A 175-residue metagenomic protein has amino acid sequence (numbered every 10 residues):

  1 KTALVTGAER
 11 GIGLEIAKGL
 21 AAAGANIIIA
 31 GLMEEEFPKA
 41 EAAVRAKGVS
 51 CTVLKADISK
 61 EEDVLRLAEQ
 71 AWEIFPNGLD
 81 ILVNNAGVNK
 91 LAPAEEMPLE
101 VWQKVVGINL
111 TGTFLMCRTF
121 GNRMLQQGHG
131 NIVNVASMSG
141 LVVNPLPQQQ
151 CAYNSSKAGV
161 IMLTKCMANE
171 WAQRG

Functional and structural regions predicted by a protein language model:
E9-R10: Conserved glycine-rich cofactor-binding loop
A23-K39: Conserved glycine-rich Rossmann-like NAD(P)H-binding loop of the short-chain dehydrogenase/reductase
E35, A56-L67, L99: The beta1-alpha1 cofactor-binding region of Rossmann-like NAD(H)/NADP(H)-dependent oxidoreductases
P93-A94, P98-V106: Substrate-binding pocket helix/loop in short-chain dehydrogenase/reductase
C117, S156, T164: Active-site helix of classical SDR
N122, N169-Q173: Alpha-helical segment proximal to the catalytic Tyr-Lys
S137: Residue(s) in the substrate-gating loop at a strand-loop-helix junction that position the organic substrate next
